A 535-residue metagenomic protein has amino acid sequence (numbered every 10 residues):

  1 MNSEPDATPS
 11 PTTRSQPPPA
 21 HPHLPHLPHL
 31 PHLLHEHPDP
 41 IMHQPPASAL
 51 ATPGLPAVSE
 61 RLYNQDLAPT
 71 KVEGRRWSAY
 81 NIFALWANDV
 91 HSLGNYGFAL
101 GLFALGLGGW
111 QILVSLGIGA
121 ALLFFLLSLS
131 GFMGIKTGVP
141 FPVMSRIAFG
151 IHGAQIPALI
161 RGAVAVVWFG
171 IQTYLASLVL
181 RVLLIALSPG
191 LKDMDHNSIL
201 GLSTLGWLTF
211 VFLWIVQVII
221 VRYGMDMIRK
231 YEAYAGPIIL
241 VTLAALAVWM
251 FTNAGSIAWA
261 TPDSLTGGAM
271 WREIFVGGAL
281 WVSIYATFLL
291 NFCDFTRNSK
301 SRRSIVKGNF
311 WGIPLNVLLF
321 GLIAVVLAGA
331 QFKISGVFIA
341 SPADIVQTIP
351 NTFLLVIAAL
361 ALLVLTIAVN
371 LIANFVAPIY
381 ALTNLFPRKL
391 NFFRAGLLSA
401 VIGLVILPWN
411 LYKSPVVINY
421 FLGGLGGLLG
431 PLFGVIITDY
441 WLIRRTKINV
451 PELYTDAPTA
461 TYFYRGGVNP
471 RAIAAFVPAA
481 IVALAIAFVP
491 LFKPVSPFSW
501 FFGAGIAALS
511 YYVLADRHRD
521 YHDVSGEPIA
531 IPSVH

Functional and structural regions predicted by a protein language model:
H37-G109, L243-A244, N253-A254, L265-G278 (+2 more regions): Membrane-interface "cap" regions at the ends of multi-pass membrane proteins
S59-F149, G153-I156, V166, T287-P314 (+1 more regions): Transmembrane helix-boundary motif of multi-pass solute transporters/channels
P69, L432-V513, R517, H522-P528: C-terminal membrane-solvent junction of multi-pass transporters and transport-like membrane proteins
W77-N95, T209-V216, A247-A254, D263-L327 (+2 more regions): Hydrophobic, membrane-embedded alpha-helices of multi-pass small-molecule transporters
I118-L126, I160-Q172, P237-T252, L280-T287 (+2 more regions): Selective recognition of specific alpha-helical transmembrane segments in multi-pass small-molecule
A158, I185-R222, P237-L246, I274-F292 (+3 more regions): Transmembrane alpha-helical segments of multi-pass small-molecule transport proteins
I160, I171, S177, L208-M250 (+4 more regions): Membrane-interface loop-to-helix entry segments
T173, S177-A186, P237-D263, I284-Y285 (+3 more regions): Hydrophobic alpha-helical segments and their helix-loop junctions in multi-pass secondary transporters
